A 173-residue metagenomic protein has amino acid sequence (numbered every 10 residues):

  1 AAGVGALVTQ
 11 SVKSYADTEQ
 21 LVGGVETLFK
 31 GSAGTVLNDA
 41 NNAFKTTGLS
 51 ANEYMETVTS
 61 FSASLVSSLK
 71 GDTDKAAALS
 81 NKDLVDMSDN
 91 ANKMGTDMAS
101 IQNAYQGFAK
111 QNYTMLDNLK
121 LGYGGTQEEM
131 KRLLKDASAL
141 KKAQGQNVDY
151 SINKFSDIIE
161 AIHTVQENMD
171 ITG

Functional and structural regions predicted by a protein language model:
A2-T47, V58-S67, L79-A91, S100-Q146 (+1 more regions): Small-residue helix-packing and pore-constriction motifs in hydrophobic alpha-helices
M94: Surface-exposed, Lys/Arg-rich phosphate-binding patches that contact polyanionic backbones
D97: Trihelical helix-turn-helix/Myb-like DNA-binding core that engages the DNA major groove
V165-G173: Hydrophobic, low-dielectric interface segments
